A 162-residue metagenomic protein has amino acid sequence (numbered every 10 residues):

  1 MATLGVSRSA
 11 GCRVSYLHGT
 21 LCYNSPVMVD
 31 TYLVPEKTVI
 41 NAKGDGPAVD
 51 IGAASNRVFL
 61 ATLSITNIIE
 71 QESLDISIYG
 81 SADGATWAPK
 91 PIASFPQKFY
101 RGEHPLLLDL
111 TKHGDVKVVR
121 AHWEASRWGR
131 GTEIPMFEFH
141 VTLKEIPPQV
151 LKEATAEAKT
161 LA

Functional and structural regions predicted by a protein language model:
M1-P26: N-terminal amphipathic/basic-hydrophobic helices that include classical n-h-c signal peptides and signal-anchor
C22-V39, R127-A162: C-terminal interaction-tip segments
P35-D45, F99-Y100: Extracellular beta-rich ligand/substrate-recognition surface
P47-I51, R101-K112: Exposed aromatic-hydrophobic patches
N56-L63, K112-P135: Noncatalytic modules at the cell exterior or secretory-pathway interfaces, chiefly beta-strand-rich lectin/adhesion
E70-I76: Short coil-to-beta strand junction motifs in C2/discoidin
P89-F99: Solvent-exposed serine/threonine-rich low-complexity stretches and specific carbohydrate-binding patches
